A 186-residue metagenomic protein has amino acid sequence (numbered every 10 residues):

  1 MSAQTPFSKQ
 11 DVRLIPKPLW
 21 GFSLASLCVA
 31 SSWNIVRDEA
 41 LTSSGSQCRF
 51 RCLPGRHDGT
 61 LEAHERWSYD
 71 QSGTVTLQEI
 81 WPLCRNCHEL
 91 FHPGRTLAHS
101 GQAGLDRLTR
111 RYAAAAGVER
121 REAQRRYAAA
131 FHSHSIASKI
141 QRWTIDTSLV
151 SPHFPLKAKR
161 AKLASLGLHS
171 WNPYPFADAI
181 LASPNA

Functional and structural regions predicted by a protein language model:
M1-D38, C52-H57, Q102-A186: A boundary/linker detector
V29-R37, R49-P82, F91-H99: Histidine-centered nuclease catalytic patch
D38-S44: Sequence/structural segment immediately N-terminal to covalent heme-attachment motifs in c-type and related
R85: Conserved N-terminal glycine/acidic-rich loop preference
